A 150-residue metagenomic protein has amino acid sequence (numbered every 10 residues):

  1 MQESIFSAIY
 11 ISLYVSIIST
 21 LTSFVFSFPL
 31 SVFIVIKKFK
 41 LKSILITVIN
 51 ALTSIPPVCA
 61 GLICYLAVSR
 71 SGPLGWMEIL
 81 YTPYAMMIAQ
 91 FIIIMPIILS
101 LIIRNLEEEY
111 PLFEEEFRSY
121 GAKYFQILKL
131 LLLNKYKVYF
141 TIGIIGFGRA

Functional and structural regions predicted by a protein language model:
M1-Q2, L13-I17, F117-Q126: Short charge-dense sequence patches
Q2-E107, L131-A150: Membrane-water interface segments at the C-terminal ends of transmembrane alpha-helices in multi-pass inner-membrane
E109-Y136: Short helix-to-coil transition segments within interhelical loops that connect adjacent transmembrane helices
